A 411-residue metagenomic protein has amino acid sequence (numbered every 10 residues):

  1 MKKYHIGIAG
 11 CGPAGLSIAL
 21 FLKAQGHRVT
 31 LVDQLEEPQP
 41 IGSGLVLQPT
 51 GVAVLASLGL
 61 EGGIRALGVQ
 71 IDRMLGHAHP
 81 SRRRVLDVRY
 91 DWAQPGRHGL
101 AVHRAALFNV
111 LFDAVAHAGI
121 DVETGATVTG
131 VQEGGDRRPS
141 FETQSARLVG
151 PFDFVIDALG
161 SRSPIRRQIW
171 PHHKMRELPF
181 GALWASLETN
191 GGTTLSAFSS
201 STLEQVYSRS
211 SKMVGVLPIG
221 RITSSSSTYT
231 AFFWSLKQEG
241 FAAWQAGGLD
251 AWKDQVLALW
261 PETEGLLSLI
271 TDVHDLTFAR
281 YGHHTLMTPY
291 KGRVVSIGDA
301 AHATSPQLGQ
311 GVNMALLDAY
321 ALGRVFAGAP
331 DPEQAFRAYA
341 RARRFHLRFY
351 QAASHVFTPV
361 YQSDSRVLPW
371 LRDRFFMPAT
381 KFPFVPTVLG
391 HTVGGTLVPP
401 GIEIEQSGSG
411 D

Functional and structural regions predicted by a protein language model:
K2-G12: Beta1/beta-strand and adjacent pyrophosphate-binding region of the FAD-binding site in flavoprotein oxidoreductases
H5, R28, Y229: Residues at the starts of beta-strands that form the adenosine-phosphate
G10-A24, V32, D275-R366, W370 (+2 more regions): Conserved mid-domain beta->alpha element of the FAD-binding
A14, E37, R162: Conserved Rossmann-like nucleotide-cofactor binding loop
K23-S43: Glycine-rich FAD pyrophosphate-binding loop
H27, L60, I120: Short phosphate-binding/catalytic loops that engage adenosine nucleotides
S43, L47-A114: Active-site-adjacent segment of FAD-dependent monooxygenases/related oxidoreductases
F112-D113, H117-L276: Conserved FAD-binding catalytic core of PHBH/FMO-like flavoproteins
